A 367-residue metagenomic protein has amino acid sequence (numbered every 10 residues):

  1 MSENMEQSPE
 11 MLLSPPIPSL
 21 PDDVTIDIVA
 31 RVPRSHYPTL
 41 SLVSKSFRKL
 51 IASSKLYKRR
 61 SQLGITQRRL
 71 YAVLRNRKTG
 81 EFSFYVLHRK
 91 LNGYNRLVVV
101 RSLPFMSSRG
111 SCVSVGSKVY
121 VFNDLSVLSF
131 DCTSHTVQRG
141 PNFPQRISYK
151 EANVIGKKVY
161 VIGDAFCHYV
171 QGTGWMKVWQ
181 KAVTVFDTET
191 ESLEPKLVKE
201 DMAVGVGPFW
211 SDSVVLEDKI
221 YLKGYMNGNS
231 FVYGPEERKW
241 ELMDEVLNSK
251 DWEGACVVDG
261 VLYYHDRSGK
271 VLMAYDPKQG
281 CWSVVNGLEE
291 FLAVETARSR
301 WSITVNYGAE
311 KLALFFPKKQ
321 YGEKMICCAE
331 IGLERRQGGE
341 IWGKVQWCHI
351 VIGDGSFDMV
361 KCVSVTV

Functional and structural regions predicted by a protein language model:
M1-L20, D27: CRL adaptor-proximal regions
P16, L20-T39, V43-I51: Short hydrophobic alpha-helical "box" of cullin-RING ligase substrate receptors that recruits the CRL scaffold
S54-I65, S111-V115, N153-I155, W210-L216 (+3 more regions): Structural signature of eukaryotic scaffold interfaces centered on beta-propeller domains
K55-L128: F-box-proximal linker/hinge
R77-T79, F166-V170, N227, G269 (+1 more regions): Short glycine/acidic-enriched loop and turn motifs that connect beta-strands
S83-K90, S126-S134, M176-E191, S230-P235 (+3 more regions): Beta-propeller blade signature
V100-V261: A sequence/structural signal of beta-propeller blade repeats
K270-V367: C-terminal closing repeat unit and adjoining cap/tail of repeat-based domains
